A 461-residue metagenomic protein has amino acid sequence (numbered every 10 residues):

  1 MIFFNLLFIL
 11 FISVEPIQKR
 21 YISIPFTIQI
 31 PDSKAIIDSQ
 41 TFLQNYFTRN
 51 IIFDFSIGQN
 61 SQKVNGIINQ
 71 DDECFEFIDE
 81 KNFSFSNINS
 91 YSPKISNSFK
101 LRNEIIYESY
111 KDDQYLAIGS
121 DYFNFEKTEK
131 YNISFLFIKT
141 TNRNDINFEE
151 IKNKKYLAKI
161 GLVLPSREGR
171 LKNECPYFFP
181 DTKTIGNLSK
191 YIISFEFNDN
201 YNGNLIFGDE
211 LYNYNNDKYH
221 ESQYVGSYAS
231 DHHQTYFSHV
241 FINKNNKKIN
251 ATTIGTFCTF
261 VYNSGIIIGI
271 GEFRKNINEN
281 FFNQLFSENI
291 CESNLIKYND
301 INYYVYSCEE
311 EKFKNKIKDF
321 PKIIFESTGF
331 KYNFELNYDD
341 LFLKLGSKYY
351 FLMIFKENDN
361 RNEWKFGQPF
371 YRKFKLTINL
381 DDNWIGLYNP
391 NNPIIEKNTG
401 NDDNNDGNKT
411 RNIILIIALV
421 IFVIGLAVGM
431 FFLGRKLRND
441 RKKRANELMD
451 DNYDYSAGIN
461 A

Functional and structural regions predicted by a protein language model:
M1-P16: Cleavable N-terminal signal peptides of Sec/SRP-targeted secreted and luminal proteins
E15-N65, F75, N412-L415, F422-G425: N-terminal accessory segments
I17-Y46, N124, E129-T253, L345 (+1 more regions): Aspartyl protease catalytic domain
Q18-T27, F137-D145, E150, D199 (+2 more regions): Aspartic protease catalytic domain
K34-I37, Y46-I146, N294-N302: Signature of the N-terminal lobe/flap region of pepsin-like aspartyl proteases
F55-I57, V64-Q70, F75-F77, F257-Y262 (+3 more regions): Short hydrophobic beta-strand that contains or immediately precedes a catalytic carboxylate
D71-E73, F123, T140-N142, P165-R167 (+9 more regions): Conserved beta-strand elements of beta-rich interaction domains across eukaryotes, especially beta-propellers
T256-N294, N299-N302: Extracytoplasmic, non-cytosolic globular domains
